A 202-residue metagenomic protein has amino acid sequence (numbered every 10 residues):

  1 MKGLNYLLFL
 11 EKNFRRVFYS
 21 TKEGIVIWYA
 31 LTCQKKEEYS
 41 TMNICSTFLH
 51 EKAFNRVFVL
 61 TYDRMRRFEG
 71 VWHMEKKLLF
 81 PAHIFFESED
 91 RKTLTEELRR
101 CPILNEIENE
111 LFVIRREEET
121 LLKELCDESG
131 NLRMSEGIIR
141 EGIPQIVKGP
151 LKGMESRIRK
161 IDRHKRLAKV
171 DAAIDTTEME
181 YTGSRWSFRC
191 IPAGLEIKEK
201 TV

Functional and structural regions predicted by a protein language model:
K2-R140, K169-V202: Acidic-enriched and Gly/Ser
S20, E75, Q145-V147, R159: Residues embedded in well-ordered secondary-structure elements
A53, M154, R166: Residue-level signal for beta-strand positions within conserved beta-sheet cores that form or flank
L79, I161-R163: Generic beta-strand structural signal
M134-K148, K152: Short coil-to-beta transition motif at edge beta-strands of beta-rich domains
Q145, R157, K169-D171: Structured core elements
G153-I161: Short beta-strand-centered aromatic/proline hotspots
